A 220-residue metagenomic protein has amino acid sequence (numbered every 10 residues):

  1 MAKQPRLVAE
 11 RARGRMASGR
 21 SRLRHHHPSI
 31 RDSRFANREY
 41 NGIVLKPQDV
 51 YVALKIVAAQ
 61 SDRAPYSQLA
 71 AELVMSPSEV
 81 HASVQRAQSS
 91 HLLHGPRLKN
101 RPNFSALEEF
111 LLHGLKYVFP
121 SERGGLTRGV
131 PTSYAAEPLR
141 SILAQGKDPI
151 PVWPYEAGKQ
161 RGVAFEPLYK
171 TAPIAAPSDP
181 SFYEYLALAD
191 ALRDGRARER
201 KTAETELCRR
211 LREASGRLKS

Functional and structural regions predicted by a protein language model:
Q4-P5, R11: Cationic, low-complexity basic patches in intrinsically disordered or flexible, solvent-exposed regions
L23-K55: Short alpha-helical segments that sit at the start of domains
I56-Q60: Short helix-to-turn junction characteristic of helix-turn-helix DNA-binding domains, especially the helix
S61-E72: Short acidic, hydrophobic short linear motifs in intrinsically disordered regions
V74-S89: Short amphipathic alpha-helical interaction segments
Q88-K99: A short, conserved structural fragment
R97-H113: Accessory beta->alpha helical hairpin/"wing" motif in late/C-terminal subdomains of nucleic-acid enzymes
V118-T205: Exposed, interaction-prone assembly regions rather than primary DNA-binding/catalytic cores
